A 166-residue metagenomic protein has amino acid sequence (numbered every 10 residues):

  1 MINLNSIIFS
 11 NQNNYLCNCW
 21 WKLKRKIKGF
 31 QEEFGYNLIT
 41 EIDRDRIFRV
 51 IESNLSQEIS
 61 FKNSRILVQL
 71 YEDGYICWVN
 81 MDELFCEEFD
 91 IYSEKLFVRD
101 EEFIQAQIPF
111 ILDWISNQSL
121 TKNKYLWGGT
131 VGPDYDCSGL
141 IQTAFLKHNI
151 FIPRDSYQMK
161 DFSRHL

Functional and structural regions predicted by a protein language model:
M1-L4, T40-L84: SH3/SH3-like beta-barrel superfamily modules
M1-Q31, Y135-Q158: Short beta-strand/loop turn elements enriched in aromatics
Y15-C17, I42, L166: Short, well-ordered loop/turn sites that connect or cap secondary structure elements
Q31-N37, D161-L166: Short alpha-helix capping/helix-loop boundary micro-motifs
F34-D43, F48, N123-Y125, L140: Aromatic-enriched hydrophobic runs in primary sequence
L70-Y71, C77-L166: N-terminal capping segments
